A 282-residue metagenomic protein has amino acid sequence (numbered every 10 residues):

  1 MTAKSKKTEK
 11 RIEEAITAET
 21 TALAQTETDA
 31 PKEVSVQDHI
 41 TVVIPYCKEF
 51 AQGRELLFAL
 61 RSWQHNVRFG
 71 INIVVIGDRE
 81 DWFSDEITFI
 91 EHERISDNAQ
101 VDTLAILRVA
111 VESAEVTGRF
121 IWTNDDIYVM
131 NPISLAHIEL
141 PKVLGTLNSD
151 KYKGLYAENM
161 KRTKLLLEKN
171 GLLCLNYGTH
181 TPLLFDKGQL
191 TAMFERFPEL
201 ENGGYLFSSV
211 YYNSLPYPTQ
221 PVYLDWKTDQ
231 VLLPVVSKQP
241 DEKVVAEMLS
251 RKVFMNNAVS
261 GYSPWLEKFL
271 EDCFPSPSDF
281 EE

Functional and structural regions predicted by a protein language model:
M1-I12: Short Lys/Arg-rich cationic patches that frequently serve as NLS/NoLS or arginine-rich RNA/DNA-binding motifs
A15-S96, V245-E282: N-terminal anchoring/stem segment of glycosyltransferases
A51-Q52, D81-D85, Y128-P132, H137-E139 (+3 more regions): Short catalytic/ligand-binding loop motif for oxyanion handling, primarily in non-cytosolic enzymes, centered on
F83-V101, A105, L135-V143: Active-site regions of enzymes building and remodeling cell-envelope glycoconjugates
L107-R119: Active-site nucleotide-sugar/metal-binding loop of Leloir-type enzymes
G118-Y128: Short beta-strand-to-loop acidic/aromatic patch adjacent to the donor-nucleotide binding site
P132-N159: Conserved donor-nucleotide/metal-binding helix-loop-beta segment in metal-dependent transferases, i.e., the alpha-helix
K161-S250: Catalytic core and acceptor-binding pocket of nucleotide-sugar-dependent glycosyltransferases
